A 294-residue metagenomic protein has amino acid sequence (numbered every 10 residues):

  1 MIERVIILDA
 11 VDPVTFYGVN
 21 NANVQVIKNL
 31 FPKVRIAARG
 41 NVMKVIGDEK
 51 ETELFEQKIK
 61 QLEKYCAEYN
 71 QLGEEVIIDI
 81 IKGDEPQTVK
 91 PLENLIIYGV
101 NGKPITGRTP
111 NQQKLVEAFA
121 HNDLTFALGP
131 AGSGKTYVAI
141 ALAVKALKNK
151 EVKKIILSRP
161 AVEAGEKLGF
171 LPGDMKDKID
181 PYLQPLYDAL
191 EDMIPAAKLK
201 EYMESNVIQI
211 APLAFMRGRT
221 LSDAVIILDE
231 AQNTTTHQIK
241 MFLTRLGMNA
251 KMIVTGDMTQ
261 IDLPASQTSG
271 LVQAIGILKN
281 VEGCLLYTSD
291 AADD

Functional and structural regions predicted by a protein language model:
R39-P91: Interdomain "pre-motor" coupling segment immediately N-terminal to P-loop NTPase/helicase cores
P104-H121: N-terminal pre-P-loop "Q-motif" helix
A127: Hydrophobic anchor at the beta1->P-loop junction of P-loop NTPases
G134: Conserved glycine(s) of the Walker
Y137-Y202, S266-N280: Conserved P-loop
E166-P172, V225, T234, Q238-A274: Conserved P-loop NTPase nucleotide-binding/switch module
I208-V225, T235-I239: Conserved RecA-like ASCE ATPase "motif II neighborhood" in helicase/translocase motors
Y287-D294: Conserved small/polar residues in nucleotide/adenosyl-binding loops
